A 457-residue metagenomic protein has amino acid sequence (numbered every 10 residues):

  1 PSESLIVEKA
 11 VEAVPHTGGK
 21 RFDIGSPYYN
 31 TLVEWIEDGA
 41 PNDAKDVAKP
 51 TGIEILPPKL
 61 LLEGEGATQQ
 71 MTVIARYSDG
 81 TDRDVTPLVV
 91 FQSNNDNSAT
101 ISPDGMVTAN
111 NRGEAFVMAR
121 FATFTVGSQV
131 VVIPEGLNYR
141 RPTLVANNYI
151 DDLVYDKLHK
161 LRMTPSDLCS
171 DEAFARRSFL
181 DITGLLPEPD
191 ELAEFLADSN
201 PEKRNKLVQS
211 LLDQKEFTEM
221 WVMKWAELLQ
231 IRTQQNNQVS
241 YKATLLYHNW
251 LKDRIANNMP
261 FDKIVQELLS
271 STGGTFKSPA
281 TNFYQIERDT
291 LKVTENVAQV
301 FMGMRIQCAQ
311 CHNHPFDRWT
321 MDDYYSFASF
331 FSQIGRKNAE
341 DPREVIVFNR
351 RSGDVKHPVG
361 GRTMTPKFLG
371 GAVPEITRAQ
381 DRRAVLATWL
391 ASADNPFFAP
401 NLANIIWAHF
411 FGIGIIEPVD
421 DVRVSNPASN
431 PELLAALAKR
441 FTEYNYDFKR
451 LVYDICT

Functional and structural regions predicted by a protein language model:
S2, V47-K49, V85, K277 (+1 more regions): A short, polar/charged loop/turn motif at coil->beta-strand junctions and beta-hairpin connectors
S2-T31, P165, L228, R232-Q238: Axial heme c-ligation environment in periplasmic c-type cytochrome domains
K9, P15-D46, I376-R383: C-terminal capping alpha-helices of c-type cytochrome domains
K9, P58, N110, I133 (+3 more regions): Structured loops at beta-to-helix junctions and adjacent beta-edge loops in soluble globular domains
A10, N95, P134, L229 (+1 more regions): Short, small-residue-rich loop/turn micro-motifs
H16, P142-E216, W221-T457: Primarily short, surface-exposed interaction patches in extracytoplasmic proteins
D23, D46-K49, L168-E172: Short, glycine-/polar-rich solvent-exposed loops and beta-turns at beta-strand/coil boundaries
S26-Y155, K160: Extracytoplasmic soluble-region selector
